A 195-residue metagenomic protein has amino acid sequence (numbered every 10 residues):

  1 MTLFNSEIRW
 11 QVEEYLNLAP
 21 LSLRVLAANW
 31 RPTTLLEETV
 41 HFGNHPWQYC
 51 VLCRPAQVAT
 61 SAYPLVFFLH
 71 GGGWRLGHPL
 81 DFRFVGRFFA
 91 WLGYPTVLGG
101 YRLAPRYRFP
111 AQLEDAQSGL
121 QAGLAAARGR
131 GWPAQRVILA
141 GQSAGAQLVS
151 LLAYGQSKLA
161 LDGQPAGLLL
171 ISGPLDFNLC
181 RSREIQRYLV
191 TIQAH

Functional and structural regions predicted by a protein language model:
M1-H195: Alpha/beta-hydrolase superfamily serine-hydrolase fold, recognizing
